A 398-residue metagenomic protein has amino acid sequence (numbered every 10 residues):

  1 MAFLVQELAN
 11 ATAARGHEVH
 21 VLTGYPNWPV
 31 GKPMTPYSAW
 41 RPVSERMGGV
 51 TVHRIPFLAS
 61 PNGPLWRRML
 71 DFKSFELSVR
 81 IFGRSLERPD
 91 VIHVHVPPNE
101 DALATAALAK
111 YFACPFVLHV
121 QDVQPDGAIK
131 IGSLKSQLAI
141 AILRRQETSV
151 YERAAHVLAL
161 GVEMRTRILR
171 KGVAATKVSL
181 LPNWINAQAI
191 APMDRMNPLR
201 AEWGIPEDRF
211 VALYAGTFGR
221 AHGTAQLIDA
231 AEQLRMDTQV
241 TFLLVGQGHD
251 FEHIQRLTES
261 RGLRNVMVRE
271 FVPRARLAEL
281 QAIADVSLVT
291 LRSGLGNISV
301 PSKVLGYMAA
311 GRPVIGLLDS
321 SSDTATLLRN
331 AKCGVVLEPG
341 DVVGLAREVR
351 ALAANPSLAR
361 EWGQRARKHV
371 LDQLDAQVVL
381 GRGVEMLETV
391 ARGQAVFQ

Functional and structural regions predicted by a protein language model:
M1-R46, M236, A395-Q398: N-terminal subdomain of nucleotide-sugar transferases
Y25, E163, W184: Carbohydrate-associated surface elements
T35-P42, A191-I205: A short helix/loop element that forms part of the nucleotide-sugar donor recognition site in Leloir-type
L103, A107-Y111, Q137-A159: Membrane-proximal helix-turn-helix segments that form the acceptor-binding/catalytic region of lipid-linked
P206-H222, I228-A231: Conserved donor-binding/catalytic core segment of Leloir-type glycosyltransferases
H222, P273-A282, S287-M308, P313-T326: Nucleotide-sugar-dependent
T238-Q239, L243-G246, F251-A278: Nucleotide-activated donor-binding/catalytic signature segment of Leloir-type glycosyltransferases, i.e., the conserved
G344, A351, L358-D372, V379: A short, well-ordered alpha-helix in the C-terminal region of glycosyltransferases
